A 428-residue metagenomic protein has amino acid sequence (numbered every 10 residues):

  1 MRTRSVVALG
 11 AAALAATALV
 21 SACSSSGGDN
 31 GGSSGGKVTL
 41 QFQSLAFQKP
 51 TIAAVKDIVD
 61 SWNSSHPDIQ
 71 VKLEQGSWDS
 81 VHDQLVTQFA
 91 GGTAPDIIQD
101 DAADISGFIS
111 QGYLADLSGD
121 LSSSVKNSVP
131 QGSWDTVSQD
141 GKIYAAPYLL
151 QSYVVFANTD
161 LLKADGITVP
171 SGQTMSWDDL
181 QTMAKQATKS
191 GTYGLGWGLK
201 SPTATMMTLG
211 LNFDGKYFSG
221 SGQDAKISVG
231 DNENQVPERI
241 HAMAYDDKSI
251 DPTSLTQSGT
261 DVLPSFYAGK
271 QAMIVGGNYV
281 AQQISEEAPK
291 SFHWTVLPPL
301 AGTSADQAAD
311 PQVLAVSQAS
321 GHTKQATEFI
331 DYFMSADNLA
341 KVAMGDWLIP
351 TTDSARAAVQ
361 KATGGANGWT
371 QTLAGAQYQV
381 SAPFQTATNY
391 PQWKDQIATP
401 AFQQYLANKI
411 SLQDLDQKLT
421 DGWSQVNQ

Functional and structural regions predicted by a protein language model:
R2-G107, K126, V169, A301 (+5 more regions): Conserved N-terminal structural module of periplasmic/extracytoplasmic solute-binding proteins
D60, S64, D165, A242-D247 (+4 more regions): Extracytoplasmic/periplasmic substrate-recognition and gating elements
P95-D96, V125-L161, M183, G194 (+2 more regions): A structural signal for short loop-to-beta-strand junctions that line the ligand-binding cleft of periplasmic/secreted
A102-S152, D179, T208-G210, P289 (+4 more regions): Hinge/lid segment of periplasmic solute-binding proteins
Y144-Y148, Y153, K163, D178-K226 (+1 more regions): Extracytoplasmic/periplasmic solute-binding protein
K163, K248, Q377-Q428: Conserved C-terminal helix/tail region of periplasmic/extracytoplasmic solute-binding proteins
A184-Q186, D224-S254: Glycine-centered hinge/linker elements that transmit conformational signals in sensory and ligand-binding systems
M344-Q396: Long, aromatic- and glycine/proline-rich binding clefts that accommodate carbohydrate-like moieties
